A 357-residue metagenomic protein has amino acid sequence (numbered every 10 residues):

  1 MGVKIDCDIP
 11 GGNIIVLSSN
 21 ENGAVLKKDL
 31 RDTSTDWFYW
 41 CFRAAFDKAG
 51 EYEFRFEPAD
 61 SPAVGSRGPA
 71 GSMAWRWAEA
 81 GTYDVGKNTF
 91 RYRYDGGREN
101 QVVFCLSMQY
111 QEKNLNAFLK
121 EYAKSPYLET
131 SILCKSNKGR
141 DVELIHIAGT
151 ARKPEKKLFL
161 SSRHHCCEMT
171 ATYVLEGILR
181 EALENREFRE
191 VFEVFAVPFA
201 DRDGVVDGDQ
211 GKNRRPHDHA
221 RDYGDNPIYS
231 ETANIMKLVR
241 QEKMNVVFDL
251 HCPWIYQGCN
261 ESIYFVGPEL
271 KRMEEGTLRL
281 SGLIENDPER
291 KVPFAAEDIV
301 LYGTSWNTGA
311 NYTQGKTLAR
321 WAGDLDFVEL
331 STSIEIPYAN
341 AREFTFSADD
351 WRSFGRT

Functional and structural regions predicted by a protein language model:
M1-R98, V102: Extreme N-terminal flexible tails
K48-G50, D60-P62, R98-N100, Y110-E112 (+4 more regions): Residues that cap or initiate secondary-structure elements
P62-G68, N114-A117, P154-E155: A short, polar/proline- and glycine-enriched secondary-structure boundary/capping micro-motif
V85-N137, R152: Extended acidic/polar, glycine-enriched regions that form or flank non-catalytic beta-rich accessory modules
E129-A148, R152-D324, S331-E335, N340-F346: Active-site/substrate-binding loop(s) of hydrolase catalytic cores
A341-T357: His/Asp/Glu-rich mid-to-C-terminal helical/loop segments that flank catalytic regions of hydrolases
